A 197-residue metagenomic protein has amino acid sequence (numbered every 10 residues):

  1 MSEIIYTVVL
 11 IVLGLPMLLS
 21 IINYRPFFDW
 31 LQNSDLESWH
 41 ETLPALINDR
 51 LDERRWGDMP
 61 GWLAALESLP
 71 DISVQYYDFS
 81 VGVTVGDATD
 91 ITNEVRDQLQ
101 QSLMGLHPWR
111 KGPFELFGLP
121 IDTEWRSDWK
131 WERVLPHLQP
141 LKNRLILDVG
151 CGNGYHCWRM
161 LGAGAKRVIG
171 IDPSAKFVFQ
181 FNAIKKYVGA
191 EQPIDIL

Functional and structural regions predicted by a protein language model:
G14-S127, K186-Y187: N-terminal accessory regions of S-adenosyl-L-methionine
W125-K142: Conserved alpha-helix/loop element of class I SAM-dependent methyltransferases that forms part of the SAM/SAH-binding
R144-G152: Conserved class I S-adenosyl-L-methionine
N153-G164: Conserved SAM-binding loop of SAM-dependent methyltransferases across substrates and taxa, primarily the Class I
K166-I171: Short beta-strand element of Class I
S174: Conserved SAM/SAH-binding beta-strand->alpha-helix loop
F181-N182: Conserved SAM-binding loop
K185-L197: S-adenosyl-L-methionine
